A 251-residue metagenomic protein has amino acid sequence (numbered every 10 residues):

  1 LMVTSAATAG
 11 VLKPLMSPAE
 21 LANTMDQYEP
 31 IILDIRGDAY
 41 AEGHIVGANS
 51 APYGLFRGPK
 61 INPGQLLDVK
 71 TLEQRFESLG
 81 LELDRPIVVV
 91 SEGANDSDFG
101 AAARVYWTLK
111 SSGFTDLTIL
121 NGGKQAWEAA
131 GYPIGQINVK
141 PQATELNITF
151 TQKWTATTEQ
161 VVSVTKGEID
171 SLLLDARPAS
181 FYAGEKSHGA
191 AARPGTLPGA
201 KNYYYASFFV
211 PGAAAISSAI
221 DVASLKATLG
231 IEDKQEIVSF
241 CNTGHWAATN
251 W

Functional and structural regions predicted by a protein language model:
L1-S5: Bacterial N-terminal signal peptides
A7-Y40, K124-A190, G195: Flexible, polar/low-complexity N-terminal or interdomain linker segments that lie immediately upstream of folded
T24-Q27, A41-I45, G80-L83, D98-A101 (+3 more regions): Extracellular/periplasmic catalytic domains that process cell-envelope and extracellular macromolecules
Y28-S78: N-terminal carbohydrate-binding/catalytic regions of secreted carbohydrate-active enzymes
I31-D34, A48-P52, R85-S91, T118-I119 (+3 more regions): Structural recognition of the beta-strand scaffold that forms the well-ordered cores of secreted hydrolase catalytic
G37-Y40, G54-G58, G93-S97, K124-A126 (+3 more regions): Solvent-exposed loop/turn segments at secondary-structure junctions within structured extracellular/periplasmic domains
G58-P86, Y205-I237: Helix-loop module immediately N-terminal to the HCX5R catalytic loop in PTP-like cysteine phosphatase domains
K70-Q160, V164, K186, G195 (+2 more regions): Thiolate-centered catalytic microenvironments shared by cysteine-dependent enzyme domains
